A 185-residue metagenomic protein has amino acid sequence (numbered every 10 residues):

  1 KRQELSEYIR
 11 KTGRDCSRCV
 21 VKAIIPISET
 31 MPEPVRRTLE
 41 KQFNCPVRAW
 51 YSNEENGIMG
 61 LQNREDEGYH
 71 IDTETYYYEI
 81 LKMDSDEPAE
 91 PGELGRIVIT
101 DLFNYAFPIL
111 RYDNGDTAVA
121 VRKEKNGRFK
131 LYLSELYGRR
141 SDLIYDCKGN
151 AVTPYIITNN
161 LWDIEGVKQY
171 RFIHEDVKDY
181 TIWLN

Functional and structural regions predicted by a protein language model:
K1-N185: Active-site glycine/GP-rich loop and adjacent strand/helix microenvironment that borders small-molecule binding pockets
